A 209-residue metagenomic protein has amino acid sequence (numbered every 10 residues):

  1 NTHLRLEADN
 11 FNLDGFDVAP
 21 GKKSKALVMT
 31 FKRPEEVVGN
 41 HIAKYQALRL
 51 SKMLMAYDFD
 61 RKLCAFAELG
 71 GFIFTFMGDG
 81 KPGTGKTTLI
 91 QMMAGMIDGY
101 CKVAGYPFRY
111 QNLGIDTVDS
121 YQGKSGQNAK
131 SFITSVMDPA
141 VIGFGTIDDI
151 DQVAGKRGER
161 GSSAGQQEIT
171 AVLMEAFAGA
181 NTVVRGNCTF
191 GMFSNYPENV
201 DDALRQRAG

Functional and structural regions predicted by a protein language model:
N1-T30: Interdomain "pre-motor" coupling segment immediately N-terminal to P-loop NTPase/helicase cores
M29-F74: Pre-Walker A (pre-P-loop) alpha-helix and adjacent loop at the N terminus of AAA/AAA+ ATPase modules, a conserved
E68-Y110, T134-S135: Walker A/P-loop
P107-P139: Short glycine-rich substrate-engagement loop in P-loop NTPases that contacts/grips substrate
S125-S131, G158-C188: Substrate-gripping "pore-loop 1 plus following alpha2 helix"
P139-G165: Conserved P-loop NTPase "ATPase switch" module shared by AAA+ and STAND
D149, C188-P197: A short beta-strand-to-loop transition that corresponds to the Sensor-1 phosphate-sensing loop of AAA+ P-loop ATPases
D202-G209: A short helix-turn-beta junction within AAA+ P-loop NTPase domains corresponding to the substrate/partner-engaging
